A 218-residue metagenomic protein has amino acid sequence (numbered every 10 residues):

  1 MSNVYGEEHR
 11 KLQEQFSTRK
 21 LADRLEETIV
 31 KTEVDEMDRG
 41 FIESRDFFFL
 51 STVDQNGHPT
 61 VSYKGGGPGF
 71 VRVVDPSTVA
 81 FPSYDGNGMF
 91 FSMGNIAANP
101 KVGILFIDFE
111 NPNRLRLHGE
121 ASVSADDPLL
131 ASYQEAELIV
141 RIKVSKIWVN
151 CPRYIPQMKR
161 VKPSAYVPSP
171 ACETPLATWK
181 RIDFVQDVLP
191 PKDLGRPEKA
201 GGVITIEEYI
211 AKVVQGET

Functional and structural regions predicted by a protein language model:
M1-T218: Binding-site signature for planar aromatic cofactors or substrates
